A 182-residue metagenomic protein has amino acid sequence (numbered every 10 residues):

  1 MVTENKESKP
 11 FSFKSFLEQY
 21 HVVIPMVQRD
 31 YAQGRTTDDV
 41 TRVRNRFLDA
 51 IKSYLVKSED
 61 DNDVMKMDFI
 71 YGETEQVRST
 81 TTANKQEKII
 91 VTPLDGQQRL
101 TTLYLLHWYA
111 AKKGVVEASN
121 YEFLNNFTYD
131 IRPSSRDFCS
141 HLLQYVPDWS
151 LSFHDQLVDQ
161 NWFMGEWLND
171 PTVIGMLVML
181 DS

Functional and structural regions predicted by a protein language model:
M1-S182: Glycine- and hydrophobic-rich flexible loops that cap the catalytic core of alpha/beta enzyme folds
